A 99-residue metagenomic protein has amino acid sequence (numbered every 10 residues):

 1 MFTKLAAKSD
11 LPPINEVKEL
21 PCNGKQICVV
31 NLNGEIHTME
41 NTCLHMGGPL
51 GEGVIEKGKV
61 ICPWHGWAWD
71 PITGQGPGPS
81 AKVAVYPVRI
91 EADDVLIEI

Functional and structural regions predicted by a protein language model:
M1-K57, A84-I99: N-terminal pre-ligand scaffold of iron-sulfur
C43, C62-H65: Short cysteine clusters
P49-E56, A68-G78: Iron-sulfur (Fe-S) cluster-binding segments and ferredoxin-like electron-carrier domains, especially [2Fe-2S]
